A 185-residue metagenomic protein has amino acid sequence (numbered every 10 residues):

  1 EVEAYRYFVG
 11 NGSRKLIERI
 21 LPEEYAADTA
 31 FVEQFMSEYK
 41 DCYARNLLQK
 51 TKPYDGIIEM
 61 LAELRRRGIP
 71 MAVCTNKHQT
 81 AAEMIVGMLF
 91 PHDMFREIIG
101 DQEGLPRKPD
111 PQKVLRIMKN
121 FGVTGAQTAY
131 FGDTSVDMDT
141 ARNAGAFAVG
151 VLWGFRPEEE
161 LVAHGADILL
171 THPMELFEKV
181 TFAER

Functional and structural regions predicted by a protein language model:
E1-Y7: Active-site neighborhood of HAD-like aspartate-dependent phosphohydrolases
V9-R45, E63: A metal-dependent, Asp-based hydrolase signature
D41-V73, Q79-G87, P111: Short, acidic loop-to-helix structural element flanking the phosphoryl-transfer center in phosphate-processing enzymes
Q49-K52, H78-A144, E158-V162: Substrate-recognition "cap/lid" segment bordering the active-site pocket of phosphatases
R66-I69, F121-Q127, A183-E184: Glycine-rich phosphate-binding loop signature in dinucleotide/nucleotide-binding domains
A148-G150: Short hydrophobic beta-strand element within catalytic cores of glycosyltransferases and related nucleotide-activated
I168-H172: Short acidic-hydrophobic, aromatic-tinged amphipathic segments that line or gate anion-handling sites
